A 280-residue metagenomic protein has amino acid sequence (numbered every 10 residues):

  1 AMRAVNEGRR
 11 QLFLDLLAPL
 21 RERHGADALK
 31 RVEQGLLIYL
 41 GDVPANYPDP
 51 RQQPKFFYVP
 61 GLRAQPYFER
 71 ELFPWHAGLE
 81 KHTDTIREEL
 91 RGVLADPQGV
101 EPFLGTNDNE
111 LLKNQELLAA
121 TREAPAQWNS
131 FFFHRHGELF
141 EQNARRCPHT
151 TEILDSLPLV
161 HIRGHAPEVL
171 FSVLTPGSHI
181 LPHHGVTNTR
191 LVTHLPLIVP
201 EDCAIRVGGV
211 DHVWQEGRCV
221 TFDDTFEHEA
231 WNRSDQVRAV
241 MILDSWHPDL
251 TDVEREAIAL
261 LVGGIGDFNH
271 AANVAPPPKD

Functional and structural regions predicted by a protein language model:
A1-L170, L174-H184, P200-C203, T251-D280: Fe(II)/2-oxoglutarate oxygenase catalytic core
P167, S178, T189-L191, F226: Short beta-strand or tight-loop elements that sit immediately N-terminal to catalytic metal-binding acidic residues
L170, H194, D211, E229: Short, surface-exposed charged micro-motifs
I180-H183, A204-I205, F222, H228-S234: Short beta-strand His + acidic residue motifs that chelate non-heme Fe in jelly-roll/DSBH and cupin folds
R190-P196, T221, Q236-T251: A short hydrophobic beta-strand segment most commonly corresponding to one strand of the jelly-roll/cupin
L197-E216: A short beta-strand-loop-beta hairpin characteristic of the jelly-roll/cupin
D202, E227-E229, W246-L250: Short Gly/Pro-enriched loop/turn and capping motifs at secondary-structure junctions
V213-E227: Conserved metal-binding segment of the jelly-roll/cupin
